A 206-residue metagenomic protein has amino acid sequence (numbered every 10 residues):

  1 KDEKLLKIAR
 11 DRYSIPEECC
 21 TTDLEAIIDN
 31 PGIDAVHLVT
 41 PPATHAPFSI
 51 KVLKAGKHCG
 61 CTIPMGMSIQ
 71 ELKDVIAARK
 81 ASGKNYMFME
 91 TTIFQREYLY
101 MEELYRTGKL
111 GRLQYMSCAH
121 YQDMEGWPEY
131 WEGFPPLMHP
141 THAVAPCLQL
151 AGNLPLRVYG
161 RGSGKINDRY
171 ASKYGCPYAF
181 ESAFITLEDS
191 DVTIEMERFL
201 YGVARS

Functional and structural regions predicted by a protein language model:
K1-Y13: NAD(P)-binding Rossmann-fold cofactor-contacting core
I8, A26, A35, P47 (+4 more regions): Alpha-helical elements of Rossmann-like donor-binding domains used by nucleotide-donor carbohydrate transfer enzymes
R12-A78: Beta-loop-alpha module in the N-terminal Rossmann-like domain of NAD(P)-dependent dehydrogenases, especially those
E18, A55-K57, S82-K84, D189-T193: A short helix->loop->beta-strand "cap" motif at the edges of active sites that frequently abuts
C19, H37, Q114-S117, Y159: Residues embedded in well-ordered beta-strands within globular domains across many folds
T21-T22, C61, E90, Y159-G162 (+1 more regions): Short loop/edge segments at beta-strand edges and connector loops that shape dinucleotide/nucleotide cofactor-binding
A43, G60, G66-E129, G133-P136: A contiguous active-site-proximal alpha/beta segment in oxidoreductase catalytic domains
G126-S206: Rossmann-like dinucleotide-binding domain that binds NAD(P)(H)
